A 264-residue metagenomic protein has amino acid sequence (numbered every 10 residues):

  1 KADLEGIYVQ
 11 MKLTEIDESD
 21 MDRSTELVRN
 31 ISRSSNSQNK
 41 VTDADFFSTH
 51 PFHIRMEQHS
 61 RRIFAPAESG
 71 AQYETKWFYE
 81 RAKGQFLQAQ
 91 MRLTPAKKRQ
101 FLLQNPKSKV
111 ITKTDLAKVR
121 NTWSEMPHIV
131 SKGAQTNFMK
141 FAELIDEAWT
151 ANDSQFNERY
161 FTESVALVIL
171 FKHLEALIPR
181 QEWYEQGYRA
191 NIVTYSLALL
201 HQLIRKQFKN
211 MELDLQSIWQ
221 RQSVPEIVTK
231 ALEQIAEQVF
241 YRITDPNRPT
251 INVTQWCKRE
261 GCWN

Functional and structural regions predicted by a protein language model:
K1-A2: A sequence-level detector for short glycine-anchored, His/Arg-bearing signature motifs that mark catalytic or binding
G6-Q10: Beta-sheet entry/capping signal
L13-E15, D20-G187: C-terminal catalytic or substrate-handling cores of phosphate/nucleotide- and metal-cofactor-dependent proteins acting
L167-N264: C-terminal accessory/interaction regions of large nucleic acid-associated machines
